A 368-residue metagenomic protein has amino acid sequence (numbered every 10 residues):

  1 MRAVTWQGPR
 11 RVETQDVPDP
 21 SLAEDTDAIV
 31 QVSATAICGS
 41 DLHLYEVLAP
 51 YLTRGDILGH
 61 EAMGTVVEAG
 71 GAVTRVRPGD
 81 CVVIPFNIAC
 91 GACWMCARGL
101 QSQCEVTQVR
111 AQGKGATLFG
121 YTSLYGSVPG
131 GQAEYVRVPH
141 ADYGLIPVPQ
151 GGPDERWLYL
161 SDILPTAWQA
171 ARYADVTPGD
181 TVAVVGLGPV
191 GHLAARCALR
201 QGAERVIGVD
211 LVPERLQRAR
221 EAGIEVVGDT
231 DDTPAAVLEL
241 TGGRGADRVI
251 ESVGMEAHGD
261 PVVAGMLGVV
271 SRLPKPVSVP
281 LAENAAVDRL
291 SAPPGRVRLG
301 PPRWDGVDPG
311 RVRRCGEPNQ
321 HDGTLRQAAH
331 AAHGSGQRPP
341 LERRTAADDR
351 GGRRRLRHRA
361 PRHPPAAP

Functional and structural regions predicted by a protein language model:
M1, P294-R298, R338-P368: C-terminal hydrophobic helical "lid"/dimerization subdomain of Rossmann-like NAD(P)H-dependent oxidoreductases
P18-T35, L48-A97, Q101-S102, P129 (+1 more regions): Glycine-rich beta-strand-centered segment in the early N-terminal region that forms part of a ligand/cofactor-binding
A23-D25, R77, T177, R244 (+1 more regions): Residue-level recognition of short, solvent-exposed, well-ordered loop/turn junctions that link secondary-structure
C38, F86-Q150: Cysteine-cluster motifs in flexible loop/terminal segments that predominantly coordinate metals
G39-Y45: Cytochrome P450 core scaffold surrounding the K-helix E-X-X-R motif and the conserved "meander" helix-loop region
C81-V82, E134-Y135, Y143-D231, A235 (+1 more regions): Mid-domain Rossmann-like dinucleotide-binding core that forms the NAD(H)/NADP(H) cofactor-binding site
A174, Q217-H330: Glycine-rich cofactor phosphate-binding loops and adjacent beta1-alpha1 units of small-molecule cofactor enzyme domains
V212, V312, Q337: Residues in the short beta-alpha loop(s) of Rossmann-like NAD(P)-binding domains
